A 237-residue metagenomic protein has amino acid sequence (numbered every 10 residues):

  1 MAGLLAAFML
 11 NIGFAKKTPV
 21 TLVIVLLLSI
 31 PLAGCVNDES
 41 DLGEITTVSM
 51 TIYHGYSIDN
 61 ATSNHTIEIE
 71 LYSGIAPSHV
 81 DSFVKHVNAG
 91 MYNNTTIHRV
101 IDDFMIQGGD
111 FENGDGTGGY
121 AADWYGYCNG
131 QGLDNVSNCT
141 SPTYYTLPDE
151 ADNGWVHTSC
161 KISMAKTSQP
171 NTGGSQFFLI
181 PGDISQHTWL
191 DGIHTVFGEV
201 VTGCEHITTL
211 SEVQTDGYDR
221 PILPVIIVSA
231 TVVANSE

Functional and structural regions predicted by a protein language model:
M1-L42: Secretory targeting signatures
C35-E237: Cross-family detector of peptidyl-prolyl cis-trans isomerase
